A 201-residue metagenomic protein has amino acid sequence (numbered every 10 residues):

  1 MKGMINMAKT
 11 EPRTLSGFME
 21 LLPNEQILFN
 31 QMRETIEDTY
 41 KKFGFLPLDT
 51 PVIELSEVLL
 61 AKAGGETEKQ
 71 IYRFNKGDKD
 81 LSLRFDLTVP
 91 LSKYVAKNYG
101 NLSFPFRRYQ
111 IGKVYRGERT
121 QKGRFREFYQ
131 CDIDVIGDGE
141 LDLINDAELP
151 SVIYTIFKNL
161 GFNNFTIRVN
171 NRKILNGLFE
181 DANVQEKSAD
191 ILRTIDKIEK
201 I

Functional and structural regions predicted by a protein language model:
M1-G3: Acidic, glycine-rich flexible loop/linker segments
I5-I201: Extended, charged alpha-beta segments that form solvent-exposed binding/catalytic grooves in nucleic-acid-handling
